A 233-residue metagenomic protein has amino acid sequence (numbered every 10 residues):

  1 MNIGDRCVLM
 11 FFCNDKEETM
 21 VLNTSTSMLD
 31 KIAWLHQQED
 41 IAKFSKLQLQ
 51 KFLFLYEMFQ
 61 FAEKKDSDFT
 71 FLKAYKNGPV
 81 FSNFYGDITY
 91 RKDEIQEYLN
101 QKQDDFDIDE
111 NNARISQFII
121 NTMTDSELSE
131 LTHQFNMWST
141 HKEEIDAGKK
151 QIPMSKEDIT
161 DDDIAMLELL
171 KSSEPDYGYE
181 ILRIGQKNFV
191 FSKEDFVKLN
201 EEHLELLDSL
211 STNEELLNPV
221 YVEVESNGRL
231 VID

Functional and structural regions predicted by a protein language model:
N2-D233: Domain-edge interaction signal
